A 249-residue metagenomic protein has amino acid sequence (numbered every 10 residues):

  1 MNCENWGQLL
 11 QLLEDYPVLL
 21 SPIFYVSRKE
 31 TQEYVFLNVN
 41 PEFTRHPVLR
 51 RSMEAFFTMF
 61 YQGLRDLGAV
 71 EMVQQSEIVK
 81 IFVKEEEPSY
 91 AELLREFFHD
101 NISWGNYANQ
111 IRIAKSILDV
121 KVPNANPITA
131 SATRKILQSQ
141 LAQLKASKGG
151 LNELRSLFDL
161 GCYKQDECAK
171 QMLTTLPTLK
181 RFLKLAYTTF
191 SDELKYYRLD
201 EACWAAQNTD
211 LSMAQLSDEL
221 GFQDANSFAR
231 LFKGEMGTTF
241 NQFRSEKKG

Functional and structural regions predicted by a protein language model:
M1-L10, A69-I78, R112-I113, Q140-K145 (+1 more regions): Charged, low-complexity, helix/coiled-coil-prone segments
M1-V73: N-terminal functional module of multi-domain proteins
P22, E33, E77, F98 (+1 more regions): A generic structural signal for well-ordered coil/turn residues at beta-strand boundaries that shape enzyme active-site
V26-R28, I81, I102: Generic structural motif
N40-T44, K84, A114-S116: Solvent-exposed residues in well-ordered beta-strands and their adjoining turns, especially edge/terminal strands
M72-L94: Beta-rich nucleic-acid/ligand-interaction surfaces
E87-G249: Extended mid-to-C-terminal alpha-helical interaction segments
